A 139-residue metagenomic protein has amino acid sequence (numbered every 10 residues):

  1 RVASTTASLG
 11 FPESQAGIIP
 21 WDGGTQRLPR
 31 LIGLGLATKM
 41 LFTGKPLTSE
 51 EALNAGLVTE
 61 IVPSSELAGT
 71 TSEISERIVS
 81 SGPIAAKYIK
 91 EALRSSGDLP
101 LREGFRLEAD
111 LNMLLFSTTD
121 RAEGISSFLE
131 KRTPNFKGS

Functional and structural regions predicted by a protein language model:
V2-F42, A55, T70-E76: CoA-thioester-processing core
V2-L9, S49, V58-R106, M113 (+2 more regions): C-terminal long alpha-helix characteristic of the crotonase
G24-R27, L36, Y88, E108-L111 (+1 more regions): Hydrophobic alpha-helical segments typical of transmembrane helices and their membrane-interface/capping positions
L28, A52, I89, F128: Terminal peptide-recognition signature
G44-E51: Acidic, divalent-metal-coordinating active-site segment for phosphoryl/phosphodiester hydrolysis, typified by short
S117-R121, S127: Interdomain hinge/lid region at the active-site interface of Rossmann-like NAD(P)-dependent oxidoreductases
K131: Conserved N-box asparagine in the HATPase_c
